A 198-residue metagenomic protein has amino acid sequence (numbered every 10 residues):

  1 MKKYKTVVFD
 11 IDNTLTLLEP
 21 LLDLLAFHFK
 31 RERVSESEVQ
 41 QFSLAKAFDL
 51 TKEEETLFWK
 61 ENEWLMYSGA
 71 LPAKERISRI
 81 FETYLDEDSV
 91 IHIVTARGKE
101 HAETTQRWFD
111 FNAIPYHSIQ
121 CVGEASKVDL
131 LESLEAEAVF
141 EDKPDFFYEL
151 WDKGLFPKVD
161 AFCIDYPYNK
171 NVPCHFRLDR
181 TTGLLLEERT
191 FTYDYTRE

Functional and structural regions predicted by a protein language model:
M1-L57: Active-site neighborhood of HAD-like aspartate-dependent phosphohydrolases
K2-Y4, D88, E135-A136, K158: A general structural motif
K5, D12, H117, E137 (+1 more regions): Conserved acidic residues
E63-I93, K99-Q106: Short, acidic loop-to-helix structural element flanking the phosphoryl-transfer center in phosphate-processing enzymes
V90-H92, A138, D160-F162: A structural signal for isolated positions on well-ordered beta-strands in alpha/beta enzyme cores
A96-D152: Substrate-recognition "cap/lid" segment bordering the active-site pocket of phosphatases
E132, P144-E198: Asp-based, Mg2+/Mn2+-dependent phosphohydrolase catalytic module
